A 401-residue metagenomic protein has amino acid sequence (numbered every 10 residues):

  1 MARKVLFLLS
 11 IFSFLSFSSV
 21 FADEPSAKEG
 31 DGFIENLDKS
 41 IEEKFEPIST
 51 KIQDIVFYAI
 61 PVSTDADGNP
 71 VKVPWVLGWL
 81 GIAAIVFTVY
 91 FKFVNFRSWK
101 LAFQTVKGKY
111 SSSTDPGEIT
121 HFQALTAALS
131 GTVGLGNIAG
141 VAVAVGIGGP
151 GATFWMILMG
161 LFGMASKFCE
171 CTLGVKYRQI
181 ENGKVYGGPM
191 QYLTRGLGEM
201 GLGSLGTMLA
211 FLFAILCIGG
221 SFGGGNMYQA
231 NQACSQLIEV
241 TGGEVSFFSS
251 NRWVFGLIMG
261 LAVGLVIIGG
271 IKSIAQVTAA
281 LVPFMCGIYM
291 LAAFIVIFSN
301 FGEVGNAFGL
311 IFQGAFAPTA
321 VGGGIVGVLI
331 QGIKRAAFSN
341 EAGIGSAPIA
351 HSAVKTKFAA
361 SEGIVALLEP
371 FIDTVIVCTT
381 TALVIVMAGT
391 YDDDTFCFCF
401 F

Functional and structural regions predicted by a protein language model:
R3, W79-I82, F87-F103, F213 (+4 more regions): Membrane-interface loop-to-helix entry segments
V5-L8, F14-L135, V145-P150, G163: N-terminal alpha-helical transmembrane segments of multi-pass membrane transport and channel/translocase proteins
D23, F168-R178, N182, A292-L310 (+3 more regions): Extracellular/periplasmic helix-exit of transmembrane alpha-helices
F87-T88, L129-S130, M159-V185, T194-Q229 (+2 more regions): Helix-loop-helix module between adjacent transmembrane segments
F93-H121, V143-T153, A165-G203, Y391-F401: Flexible loop linkers connecting adjacent transmembrane helices in multi-pass alpha-helical membrane transporters
T114-I147, L173-K176, N182-G196, L212-I218 (+1 more regions): Alpha-helical membrane segments and immediately flanking helix-loop junctions that form or couple to the substrate/ion
F162-E170, G256-I271, V282-G302, R335 (+1 more regions): Selective recognition of specific alpha-helical transmembrane segments in multi-pass small-molecule
I268-A279, F284-K357, E369-P370: Membrane-embedded translocation segments of transport machinery
